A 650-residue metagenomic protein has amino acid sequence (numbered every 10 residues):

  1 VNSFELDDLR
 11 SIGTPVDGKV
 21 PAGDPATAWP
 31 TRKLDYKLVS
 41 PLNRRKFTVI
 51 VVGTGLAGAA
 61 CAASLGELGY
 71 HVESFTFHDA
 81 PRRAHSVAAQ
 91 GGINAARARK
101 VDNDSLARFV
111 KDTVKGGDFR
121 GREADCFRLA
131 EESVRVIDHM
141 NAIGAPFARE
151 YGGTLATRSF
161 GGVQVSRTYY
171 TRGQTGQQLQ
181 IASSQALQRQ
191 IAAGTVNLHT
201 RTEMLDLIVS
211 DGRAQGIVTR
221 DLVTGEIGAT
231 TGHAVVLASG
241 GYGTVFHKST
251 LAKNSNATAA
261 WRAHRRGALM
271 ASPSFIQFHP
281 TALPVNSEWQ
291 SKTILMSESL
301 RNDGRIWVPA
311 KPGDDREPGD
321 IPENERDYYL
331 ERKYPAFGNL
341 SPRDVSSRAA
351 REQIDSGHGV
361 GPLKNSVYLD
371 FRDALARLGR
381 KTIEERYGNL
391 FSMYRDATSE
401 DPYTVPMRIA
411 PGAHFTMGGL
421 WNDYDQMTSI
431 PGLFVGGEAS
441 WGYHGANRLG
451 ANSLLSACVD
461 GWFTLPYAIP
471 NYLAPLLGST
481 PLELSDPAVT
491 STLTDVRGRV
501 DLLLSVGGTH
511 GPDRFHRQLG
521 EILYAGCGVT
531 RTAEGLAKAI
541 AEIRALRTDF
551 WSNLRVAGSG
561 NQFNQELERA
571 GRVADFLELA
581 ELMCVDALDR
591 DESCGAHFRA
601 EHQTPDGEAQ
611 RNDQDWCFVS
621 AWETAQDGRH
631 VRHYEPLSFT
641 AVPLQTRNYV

Functional and structural regions predicted by a protein language model:
V1-V49, T646: Extreme N-terminal leader/targeting segments of oxidoreductases
T31, Y36-T48, C61-S64, L68-Y70 (+11 more regions): Glycine- and aromatic-enriched mobile tails/lids
R45-F47, G225-A234, S429: Core beta-strand elements of the Rossmann-like FAD/NAD(P) dinucleotide-binding domain in flavoenzyme oxidoreductases
G53-L56: Glycine-rich Rossmann-fold phosphate-binding loop(s) that bind the pyrophosphate of adenine dinucleotide cofactors
H78-K111, Q277-T281, E288-K292: Conserved N-terminal glycine-rich FAD pyrophosphate-binding loop of Rossmann-like flavoproteins
V136, N141-E226, A238, A282-L295 (+1 more regions): Conserved redox-cofactor binding core of oxidoreductases
A234-W289, T293, D355, N447-Y467: Glycine-rich loop(s) and the adjacent beta-strand/alpha-helix scaffold that form part
R262, L269-D396, Y467-P470: An anion/pyrophosphate-binding glycine-rich loop and adjacent beta-alpha core in soluble alpha-beta enzymes
